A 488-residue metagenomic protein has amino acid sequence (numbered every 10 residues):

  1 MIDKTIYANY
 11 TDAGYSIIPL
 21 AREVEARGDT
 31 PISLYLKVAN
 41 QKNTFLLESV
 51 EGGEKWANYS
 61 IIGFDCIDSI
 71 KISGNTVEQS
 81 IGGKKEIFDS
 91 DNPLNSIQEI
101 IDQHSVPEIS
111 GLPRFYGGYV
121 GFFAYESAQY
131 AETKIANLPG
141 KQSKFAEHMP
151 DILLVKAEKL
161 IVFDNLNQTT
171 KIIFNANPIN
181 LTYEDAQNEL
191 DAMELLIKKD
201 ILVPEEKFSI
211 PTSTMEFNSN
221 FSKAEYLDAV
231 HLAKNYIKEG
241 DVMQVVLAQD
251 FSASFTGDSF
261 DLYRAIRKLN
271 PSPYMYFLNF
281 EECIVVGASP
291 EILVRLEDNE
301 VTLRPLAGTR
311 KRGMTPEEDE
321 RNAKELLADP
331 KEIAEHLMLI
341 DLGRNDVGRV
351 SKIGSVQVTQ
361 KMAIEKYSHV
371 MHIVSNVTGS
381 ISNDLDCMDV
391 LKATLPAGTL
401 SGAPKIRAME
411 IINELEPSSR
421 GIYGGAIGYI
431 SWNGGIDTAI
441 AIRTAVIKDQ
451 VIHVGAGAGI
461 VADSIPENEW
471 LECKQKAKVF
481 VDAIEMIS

Functional and structural regions predicted by a protein language model:
M1-S488: Extended alpha-helical targeting/anchoring segments, especially N-terminal organellar/secretory targeting helices
